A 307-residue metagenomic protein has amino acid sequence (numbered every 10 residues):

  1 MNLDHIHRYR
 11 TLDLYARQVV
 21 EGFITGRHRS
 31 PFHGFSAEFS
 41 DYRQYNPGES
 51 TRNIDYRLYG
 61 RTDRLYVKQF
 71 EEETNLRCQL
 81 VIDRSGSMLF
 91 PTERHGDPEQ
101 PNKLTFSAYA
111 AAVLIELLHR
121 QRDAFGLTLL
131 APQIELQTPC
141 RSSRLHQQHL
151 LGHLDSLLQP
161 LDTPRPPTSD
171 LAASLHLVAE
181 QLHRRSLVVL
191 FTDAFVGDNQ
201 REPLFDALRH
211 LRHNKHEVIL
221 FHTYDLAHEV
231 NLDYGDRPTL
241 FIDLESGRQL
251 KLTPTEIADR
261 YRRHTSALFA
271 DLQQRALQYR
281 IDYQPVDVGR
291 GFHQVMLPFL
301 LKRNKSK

Functional and structural regions predicted by a protein language model:
M1-P31, Q44-E49, L58, V67-A112 (+1 more regions): Exposed, interaction-prone extracellular/peripheral surfaces
F32-S36: A positional/architectural concept
D41: Acidic, metal-associated active-site segment
R52-T62: N-terminal low-complexity, intrinsically disordered segments
